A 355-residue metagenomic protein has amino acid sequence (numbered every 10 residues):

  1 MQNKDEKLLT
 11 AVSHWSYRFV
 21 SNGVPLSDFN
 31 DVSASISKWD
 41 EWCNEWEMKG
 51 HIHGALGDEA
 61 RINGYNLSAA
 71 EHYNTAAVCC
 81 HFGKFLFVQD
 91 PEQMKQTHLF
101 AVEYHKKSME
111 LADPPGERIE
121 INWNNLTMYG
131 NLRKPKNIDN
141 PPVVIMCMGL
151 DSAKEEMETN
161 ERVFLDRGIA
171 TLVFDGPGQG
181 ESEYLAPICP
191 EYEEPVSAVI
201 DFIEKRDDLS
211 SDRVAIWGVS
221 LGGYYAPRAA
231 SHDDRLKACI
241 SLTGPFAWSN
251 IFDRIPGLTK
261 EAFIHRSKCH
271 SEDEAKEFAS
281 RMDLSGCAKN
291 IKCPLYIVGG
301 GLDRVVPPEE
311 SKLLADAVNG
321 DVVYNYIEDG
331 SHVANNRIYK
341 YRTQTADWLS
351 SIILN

Functional and structural regions predicted by a protein language model:
W46, G50-H53, K95-N137: N-terminal cap/lid segment of alpha/beta-hydrolase-fold proteins
E156, A186-D208: Alpha/beta-hydrolase active-site loop
N160, P307-D316: Short alpha-helix in the alpha/beta-hydrolase fold that links the catalytic acid
D208-S220: Alpha/beta-hydrolase fold nucleophile elbow
R228-E277, C293: Hydrolase active-site cap/lid region
I291-K292, I297-G299, D303: Short beta-strand/loop motif that positions the catalytic acidic residue of the alpha/beta-hydrolase fold
A315-V333: Catalytic histidine neighborhood in serine/cysteine hydrolases with alpha/beta-hydrolase-type architecture
G330-R342: Catalytic histidine-centered segment of alpha/beta-hydrolase-like enzymes
